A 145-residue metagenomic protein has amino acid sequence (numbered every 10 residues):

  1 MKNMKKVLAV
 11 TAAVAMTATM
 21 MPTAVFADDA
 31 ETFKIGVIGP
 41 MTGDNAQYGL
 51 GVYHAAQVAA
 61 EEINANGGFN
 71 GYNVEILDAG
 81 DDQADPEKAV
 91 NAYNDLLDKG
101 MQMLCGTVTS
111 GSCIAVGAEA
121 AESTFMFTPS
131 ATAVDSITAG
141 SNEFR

Functional and structural regions predicted by a protein language model:
M1-T11: Bacterial Sec-dependent N-terminal signal peptides
T11-T19: Bacterial N-terminal signal peptides
A18-E31: Sec-dependent signal peptide cleavage junction
D28-A30, Y53-L77: Signal peptide-proximal N-terminal region of secreted/periplasmic/extracellular or secretory-lumen proteins
G36-Q57, A79-P86, V108-T109: Extracytoplasmic "Venus flytrap"
Y53-A60, A89-Y93, M101, C113-A121: Extracytoplasmic/secreted envelope proteins and their assembly/folding machinery, especially bacterial periplasmic
N73-D98: Structural motif
D98-R145: Extracytoplasmic ligand/sensor domains, especially the bilobed periplasmic-binding protein
